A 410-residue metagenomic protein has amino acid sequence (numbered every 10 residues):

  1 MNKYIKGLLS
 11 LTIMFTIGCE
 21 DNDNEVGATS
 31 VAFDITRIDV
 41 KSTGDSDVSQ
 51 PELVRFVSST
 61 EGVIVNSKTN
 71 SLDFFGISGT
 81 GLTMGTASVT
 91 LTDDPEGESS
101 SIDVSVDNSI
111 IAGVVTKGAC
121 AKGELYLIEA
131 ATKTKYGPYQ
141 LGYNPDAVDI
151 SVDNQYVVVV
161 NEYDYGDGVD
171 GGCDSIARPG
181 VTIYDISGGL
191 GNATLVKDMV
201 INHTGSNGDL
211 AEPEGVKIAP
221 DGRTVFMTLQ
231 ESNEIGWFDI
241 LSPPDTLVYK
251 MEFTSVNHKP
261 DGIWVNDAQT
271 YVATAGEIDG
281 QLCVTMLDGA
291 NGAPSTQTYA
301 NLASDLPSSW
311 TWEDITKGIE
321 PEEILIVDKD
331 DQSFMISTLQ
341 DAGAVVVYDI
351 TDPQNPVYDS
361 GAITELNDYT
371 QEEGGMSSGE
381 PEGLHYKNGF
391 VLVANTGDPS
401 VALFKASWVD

Functional and structural regions predicted by a protein language model:
G7, I13-I38: Bacterial Sec-dependent N-terminal signal peptides
T36-S46, A87-P95, G189-A211, V248-V256 (+2 more regions): Surface-exposed loop and turn segments in beta-propeller and other repeat-based domains that flank or scaffold
D39-S71: Beta-strand-rich domains and repeat architectures in extracellular enzymes and scaffolds, especially beta-propellers
S46-V54, G97-I102, P145, G208-K217 (+3 more regions): Signature of short aromatic-glycine-proline-rich micro-motifs recurring in repeat-based ectodomains
V57-S59, V104-D107, I150-N154, P220-D221 (+3 more regions): Residue-level detector of Asp-centered blade-edge/turn motifs that repeat once per structural unit in beta-propeller
S67-T69, V115-G118, E162-D164, Q230-E231 (+3 more regions): Short loop/turn segments immediately following the C-termini of beta-strands
G113-A119, G123, V160-P179, T274-E277 (+1 more regions): Short, conserved, GDST-rich strand-edge loop motifs in beta-rich repeat architectures
E380-D410: Blade-level signature of beta-propeller repeat domains, shared across WD40, Kelch, NHL, RCC1 and BNR/Asp-box propellers
